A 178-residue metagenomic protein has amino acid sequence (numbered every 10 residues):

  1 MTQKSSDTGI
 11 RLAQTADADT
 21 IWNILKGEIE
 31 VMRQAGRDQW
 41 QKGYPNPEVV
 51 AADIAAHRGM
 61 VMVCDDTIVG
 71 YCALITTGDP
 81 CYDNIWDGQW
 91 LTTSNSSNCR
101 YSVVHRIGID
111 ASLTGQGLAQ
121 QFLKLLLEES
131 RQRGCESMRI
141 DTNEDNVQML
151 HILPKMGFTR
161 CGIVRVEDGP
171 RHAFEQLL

Functional and structural regions predicted by a protein language model:
G9-N23: A short beta-loop-alpha structural element at the N-terminal edge of CoA-dependent acyl/N-acetyltransferase catalytic
I29-V49: Conserved GNAT-fold acetyl-CoA-binding loop/helix
R58-C72: Conserved beta-hairpin
A73-R106: Conserved acyl-donor/pantetheine-binding loop and adjacent beta-alpha core of acyl/acetyltransferases and related
I109, G115-E128, H151-K155: Conserved acetyl-CoA-binding loop-helix of GNAT-fold acetyltransferases
T114, I140-L150: Conserved beta-strand-loop-alpha-helix junction that forms the acyl-donor binding cleft
S130-T142: Conserved GNAT acetyl-CoA-binding A-motif
D141, P154-A173: Conserved catalytic-core motifs of GNAT/GCN5-like acyltransferases
